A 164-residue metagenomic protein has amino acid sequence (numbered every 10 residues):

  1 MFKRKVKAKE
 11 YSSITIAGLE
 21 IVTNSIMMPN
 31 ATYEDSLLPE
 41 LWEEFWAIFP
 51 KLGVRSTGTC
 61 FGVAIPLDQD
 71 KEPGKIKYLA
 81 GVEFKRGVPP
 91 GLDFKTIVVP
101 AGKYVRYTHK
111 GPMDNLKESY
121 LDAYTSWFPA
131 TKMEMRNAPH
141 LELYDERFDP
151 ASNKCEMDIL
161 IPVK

Functional and structural regions predicted by a protein language model:
M1-K164: A solvent-exposed interaction/effector surface
